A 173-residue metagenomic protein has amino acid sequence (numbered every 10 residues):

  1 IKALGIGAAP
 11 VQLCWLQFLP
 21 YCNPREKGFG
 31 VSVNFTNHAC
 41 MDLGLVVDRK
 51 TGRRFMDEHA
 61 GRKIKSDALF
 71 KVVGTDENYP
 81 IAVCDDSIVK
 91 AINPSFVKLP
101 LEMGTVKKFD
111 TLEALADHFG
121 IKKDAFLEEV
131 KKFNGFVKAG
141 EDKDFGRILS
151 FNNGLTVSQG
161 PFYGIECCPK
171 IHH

Functional and structural regions predicted by a protein language model:
I1-H173: Residues forming the flavin
